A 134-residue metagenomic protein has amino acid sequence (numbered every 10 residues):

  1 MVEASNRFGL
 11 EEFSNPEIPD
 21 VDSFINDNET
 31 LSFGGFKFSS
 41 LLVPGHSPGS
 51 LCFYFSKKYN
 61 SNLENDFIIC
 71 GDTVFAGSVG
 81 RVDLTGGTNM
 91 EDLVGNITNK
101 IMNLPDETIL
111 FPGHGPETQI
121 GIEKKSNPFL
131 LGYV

Functional and structural regions predicted by a protein language model:
M1-V2: Short, solvent-exposed beta-strand-terminating loops
S5-D20, K37-V134: Metallo-beta-lactamase
D22-D27: Short acidic-hydrophobic, aromatic-tinged amphipathic segments that line or gate anion-handling sites
